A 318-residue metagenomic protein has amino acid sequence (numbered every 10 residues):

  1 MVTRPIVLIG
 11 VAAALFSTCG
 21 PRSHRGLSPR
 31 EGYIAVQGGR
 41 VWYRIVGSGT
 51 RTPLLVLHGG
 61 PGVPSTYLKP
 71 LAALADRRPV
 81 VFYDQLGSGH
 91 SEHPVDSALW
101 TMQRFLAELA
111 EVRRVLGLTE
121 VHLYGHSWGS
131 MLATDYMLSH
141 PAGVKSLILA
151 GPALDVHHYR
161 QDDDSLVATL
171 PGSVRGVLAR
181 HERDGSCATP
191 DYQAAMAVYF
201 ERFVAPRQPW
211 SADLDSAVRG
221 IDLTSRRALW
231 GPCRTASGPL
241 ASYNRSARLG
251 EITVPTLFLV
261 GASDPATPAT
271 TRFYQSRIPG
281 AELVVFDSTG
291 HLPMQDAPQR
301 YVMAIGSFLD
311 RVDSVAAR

Functional and structural regions predicted by a protein language model:
G39-H93: Conserved HGGG/HGGXW glycine-rich cap/lid loop of the alpha/beta-hydrolase fold
Q85-W128: Active-site loop/oxyanion-hole signature of alpha/beta-hydrolase fold enzymes
T119-D162: Conserved hydrolase catalytic core segment
L147-S186: Flexible "cap/lid" loop of the alpha/beta hydrolase fold
E182-P239, R248: Conserved alpha/beta-hydrolase catalytic His-Asp/Glu region
I252, F258-V260: Short beta-strand/loop motif that positions the catalytic acidic residue of the alpha/beta-hydrolase fold
P265-T270: Conserved alpha/beta-hydrolase "acid-adjacent" motif
A281-R318: Catalytic active-site module of serine/aspartate enzymes centered on a nucleophile-bearing elbow/loop
